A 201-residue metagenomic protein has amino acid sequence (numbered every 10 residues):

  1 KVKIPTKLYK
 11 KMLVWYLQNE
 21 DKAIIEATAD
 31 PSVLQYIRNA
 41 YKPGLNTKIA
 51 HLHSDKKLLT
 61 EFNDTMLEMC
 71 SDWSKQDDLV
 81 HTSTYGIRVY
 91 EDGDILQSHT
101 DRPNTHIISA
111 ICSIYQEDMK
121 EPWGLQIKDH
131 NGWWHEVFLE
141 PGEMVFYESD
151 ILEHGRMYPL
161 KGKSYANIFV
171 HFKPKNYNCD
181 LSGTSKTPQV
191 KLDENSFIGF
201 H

Functional and structural regions predicted by a protein language model:
K1-W73: Non-heme Fe(II)/2-oxoglutarate
D72, V80, F169-F172: Histidine-/acidic-rich catalytic cores in large beta-rich domains
K75-G86: A short coil-to-beta-strand element that immediately follows conserved catalytic motifs
R88, K161-G162: A short beta-turn/loop motif at secondary-structure boundaries
E91-L152, R156, S164-I168, P174-Q189: Catalytic core of non-heme Fe(II) oxygenases with the double-stranded beta-helix
G162-Y165, S196: C-terminal/domain-terminus segments
G183-H201: Glycine- and charge-enriched low-complexity intrinsically disordered segments
